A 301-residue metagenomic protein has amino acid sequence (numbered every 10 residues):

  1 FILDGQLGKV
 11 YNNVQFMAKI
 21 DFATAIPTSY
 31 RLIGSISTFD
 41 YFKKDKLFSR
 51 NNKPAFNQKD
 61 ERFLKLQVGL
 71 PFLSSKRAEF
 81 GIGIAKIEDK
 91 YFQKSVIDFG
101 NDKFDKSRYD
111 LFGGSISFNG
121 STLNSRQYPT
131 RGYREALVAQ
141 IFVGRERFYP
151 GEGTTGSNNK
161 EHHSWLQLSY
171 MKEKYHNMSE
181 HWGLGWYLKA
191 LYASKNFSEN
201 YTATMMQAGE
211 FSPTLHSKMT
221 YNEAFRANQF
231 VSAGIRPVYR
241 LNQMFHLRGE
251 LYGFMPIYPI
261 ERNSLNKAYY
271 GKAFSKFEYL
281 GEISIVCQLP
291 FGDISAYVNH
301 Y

Functional and structural regions predicted by a protein language model:
F1-L123, Q127, M206-F211, E223-V231 (+2 more regions): Gram-negative/organellar outer-membrane beta-barrel architecture
D4, M17, G151-T154, G185-Y187 (+3 more regions): Composition- and surface-driven signal marking solvent-exposed, interaction-prone regions in large proteins
Q6-V10, S37-K43, I87-Y91, S121-S125 (+6 more regions): Sequence/structural signature of outer-membrane beta-barrel proteins
K9-Y11, S179, C287-F291: A generic beta-sheet turn/junction motif
F48-N52, I97-D102, E152-G156, T214-Y221 (+1 more regions): Extracytoplasmic loops and strand-loop junctions of Gram-negative outer membrane beta-barrel proteins
G113-N242, G249: C-terminal outer-membrane beta-barrel translocator/porin domains of Gram-negative envelope proteins and their
V238-F277: C-terminal hydrophobic structural anchor segments that stabilize assembly/packing rather than catalytic chemistry
K272-Y301: Predominantly the C-terminal beta-signal and adjacent terminal strand-loop region of outer-membrane beta-barrel
